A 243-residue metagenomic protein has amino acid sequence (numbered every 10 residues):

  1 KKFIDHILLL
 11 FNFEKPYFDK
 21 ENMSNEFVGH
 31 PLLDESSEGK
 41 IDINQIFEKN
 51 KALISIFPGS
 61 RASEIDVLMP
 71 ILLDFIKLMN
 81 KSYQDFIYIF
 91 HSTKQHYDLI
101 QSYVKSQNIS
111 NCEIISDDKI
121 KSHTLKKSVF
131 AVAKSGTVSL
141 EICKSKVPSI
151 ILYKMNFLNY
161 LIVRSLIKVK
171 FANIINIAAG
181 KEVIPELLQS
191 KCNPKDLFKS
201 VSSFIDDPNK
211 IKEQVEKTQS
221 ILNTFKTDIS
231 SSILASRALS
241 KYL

Functional and structural regions predicted by a protein language model:
K1-L243: Nucleotide-activated sugar donor-binding and catalytic core shared by glycosyltransferases and related lipid-linked
